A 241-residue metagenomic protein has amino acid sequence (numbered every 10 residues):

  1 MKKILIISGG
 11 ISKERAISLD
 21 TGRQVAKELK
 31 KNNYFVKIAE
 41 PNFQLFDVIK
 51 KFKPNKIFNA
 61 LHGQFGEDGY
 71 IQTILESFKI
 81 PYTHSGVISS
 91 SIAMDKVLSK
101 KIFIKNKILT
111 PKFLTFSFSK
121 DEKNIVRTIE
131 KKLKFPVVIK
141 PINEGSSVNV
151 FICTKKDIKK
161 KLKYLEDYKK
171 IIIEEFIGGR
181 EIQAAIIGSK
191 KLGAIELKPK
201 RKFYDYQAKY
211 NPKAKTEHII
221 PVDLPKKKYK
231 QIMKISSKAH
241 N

Functional and structural regions predicted by a protein language model:
M1-M94, L98, S117-V126: ATP-binding N-terminal substructure of ATP-dependent carboxylate-amine bond-forming enzymes
K2-S8, D20, V36, I49-K51 (+1 more regions): Active-site nucleotide/adenylate-binding loops and adjacent lid/helix of ATP-dependent enzymes
I38, N59, H84, K112-T115 (+4 more regions): Structural signal for conserved beta-strand scaffold positions within catalytic alpha/beta enzyme cores
L45, V87, V150-C153, Y206 (+1 more regions): Short clusters of hydrophobic/aromatic residues that line enzyme substrate/ligand-binding pockets
T154-K234: Phosphate-binding site of ATP-dependent enzymes
S237-N241: Short, basic/aromatic recognition patches
